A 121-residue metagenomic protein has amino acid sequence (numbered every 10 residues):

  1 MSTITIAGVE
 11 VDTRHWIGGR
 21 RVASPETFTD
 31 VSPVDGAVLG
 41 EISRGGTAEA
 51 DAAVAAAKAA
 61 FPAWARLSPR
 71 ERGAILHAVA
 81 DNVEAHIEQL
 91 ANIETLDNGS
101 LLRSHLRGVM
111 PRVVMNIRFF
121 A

Functional and structural regions predicted by a protein language model:
M1-E41, A74, A78: Terminal low-complexity tails and localization/encapsulation signals of metabolic enzymes
A37-A121: Glycine-rich loop-to-alpha-helix module at the N-terminal edge of alpha/beta enzyme cores
